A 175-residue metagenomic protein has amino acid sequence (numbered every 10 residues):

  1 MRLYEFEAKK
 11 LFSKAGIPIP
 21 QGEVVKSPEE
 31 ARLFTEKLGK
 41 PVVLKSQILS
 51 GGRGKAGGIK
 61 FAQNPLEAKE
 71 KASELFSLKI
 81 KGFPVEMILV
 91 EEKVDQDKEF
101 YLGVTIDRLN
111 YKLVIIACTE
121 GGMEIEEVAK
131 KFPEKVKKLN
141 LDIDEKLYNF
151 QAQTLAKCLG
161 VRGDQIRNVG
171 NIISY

Functional and structural regions predicted by a protein language model:
M1-K40, S46: A conserved helix-loop-beta module that forms one wall/lid of the active-site cleft in ATP-utilizing catalytic domains
E5-A8, F12, L38-R53, G82-Q96 (+1 more regions): ATP-grasp fold ATP-binding core
G16, T35-G39, A72-I80, L109-N110 (+1 more regions): Structural signal for hydrophobic packing residues in well-ordered secondary-structure cores of soluble enzyme domains
P20-G22, L44-K71, Y101, E124-K130 (+1 more regions): Glycine-rich phosphate-binding loop of ATP-grasp-fold ATP-dependent ligases
K40, F61-V85, G121-M123: Active-site cofactor/substrate anionic-group-binding motifs, chiefly glycine- and Lys/Arg-rich phosphate-binding loops
K81-I143: Hydrophobic alpha-helical hairpins/lids featuring a short glycine-rich hinge
E91, L147-A152: A gly/proline- and charged-residue-enriched helix-loop-helix capping module
Q151-Y175: A long amphipathic alpha-helix within ATP-dependent nucleotide-binding catalytic cores
